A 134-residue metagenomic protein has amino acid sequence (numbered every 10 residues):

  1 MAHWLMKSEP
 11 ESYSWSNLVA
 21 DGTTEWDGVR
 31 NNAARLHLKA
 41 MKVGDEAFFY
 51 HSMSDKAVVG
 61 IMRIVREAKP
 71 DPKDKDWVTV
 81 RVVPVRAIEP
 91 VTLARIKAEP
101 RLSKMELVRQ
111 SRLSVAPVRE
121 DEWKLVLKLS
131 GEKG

Functional and structural regions predicted by a protein language model:
M1-K42, K133-G134: Compositionally biased, charged N-terminal/linker segments
M1-P10, D71-G134: Contiguous surface segments at macromolecular interaction interfaces
N17, M41-K42, A57, K73-D76: Short glycine/proline-enriched turns and hinge-like loops at secondary-structure junctions
N32, I64, W123: Short, electropositive, low-hydrophobicity segments enriched in small/polar residues
F48-F49, R63: Hydrophobic beta-strand signal
Y50-K56: Short, charged beta-turn/beta-strand-edge "cap" motif at the junction between a beta-strand and an adjacent loop
A57-E67: Short beta-strand-centered aromatic/proline hotspots
